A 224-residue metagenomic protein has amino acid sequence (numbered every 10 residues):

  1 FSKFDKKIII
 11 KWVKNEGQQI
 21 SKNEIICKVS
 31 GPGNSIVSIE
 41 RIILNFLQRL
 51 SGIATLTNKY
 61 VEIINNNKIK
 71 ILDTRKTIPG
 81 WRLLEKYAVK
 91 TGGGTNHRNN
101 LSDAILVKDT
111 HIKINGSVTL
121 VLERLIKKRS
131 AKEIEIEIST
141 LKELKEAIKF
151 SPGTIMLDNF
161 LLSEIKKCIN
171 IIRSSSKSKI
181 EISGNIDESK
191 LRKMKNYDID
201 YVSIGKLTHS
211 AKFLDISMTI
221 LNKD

Functional and structural regions predicted by a protein language model:
F1-F150, T154, S163-I171, I180-E181 (+3 more regions): Acidic/glycine-rich phosphate/pyrophosphate-binding loops and surrounding catalytic core that coordinate Mg2+
N159, G184, K206: Short secondary-structure boundary segments
S174-K179, L221-D224: Short acidic, glycine/proline-enriched helix-loop-strand junctions
I182-S183, E188: Structured functional modules or segments
